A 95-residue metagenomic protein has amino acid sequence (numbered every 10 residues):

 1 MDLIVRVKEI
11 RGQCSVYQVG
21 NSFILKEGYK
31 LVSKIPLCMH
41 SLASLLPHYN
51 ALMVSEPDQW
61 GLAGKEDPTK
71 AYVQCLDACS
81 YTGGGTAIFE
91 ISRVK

Functional and structural regions predicted by a protein language model:
M1, I24-L25, K65: Short, intrinsically disordered, charge-biased short linear motifs at domain edges
M1-E9: Short, structured beta-strand/loop micro-motifs enriched in basic residues and often containing a Trp
K8, K26, S92-V94: Solvent-exposed residues in well-ordered beta-strands and their adjoining turns, especially edge/terminal strands
R11-V16: Short, surface-exposed secondary-structure edge patches
F23-G61: Acidic, aromatic-enriched beta-alpha/helix-loop junctions
W60-K95: Short, compact, well-ordered microdomains
